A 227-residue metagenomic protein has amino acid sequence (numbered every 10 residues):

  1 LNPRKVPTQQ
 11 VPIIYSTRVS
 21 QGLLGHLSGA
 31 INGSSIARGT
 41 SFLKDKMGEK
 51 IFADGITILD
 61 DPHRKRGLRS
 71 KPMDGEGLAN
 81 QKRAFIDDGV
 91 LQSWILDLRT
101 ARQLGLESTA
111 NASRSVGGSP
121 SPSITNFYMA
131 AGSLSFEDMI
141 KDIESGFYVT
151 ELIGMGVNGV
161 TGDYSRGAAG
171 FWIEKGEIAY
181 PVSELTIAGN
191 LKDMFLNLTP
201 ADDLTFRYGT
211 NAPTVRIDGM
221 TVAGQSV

Functional and structural regions predicted by a protein language model:
L1-L27, I31, S93: Internal alpha/beta scaffold segment
N32-I51: Amphipathic alpha-helical
K46-V227: Dual-mode signal for accessory low-complexity, basic/Gly-rich regions
